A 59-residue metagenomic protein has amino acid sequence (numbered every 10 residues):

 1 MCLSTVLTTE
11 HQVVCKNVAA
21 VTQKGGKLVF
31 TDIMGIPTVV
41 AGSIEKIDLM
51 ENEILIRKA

Functional and structural regions predicted by a protein language model:
C2-A59: Compact, glycine-rich, soluble single-domain proteins
